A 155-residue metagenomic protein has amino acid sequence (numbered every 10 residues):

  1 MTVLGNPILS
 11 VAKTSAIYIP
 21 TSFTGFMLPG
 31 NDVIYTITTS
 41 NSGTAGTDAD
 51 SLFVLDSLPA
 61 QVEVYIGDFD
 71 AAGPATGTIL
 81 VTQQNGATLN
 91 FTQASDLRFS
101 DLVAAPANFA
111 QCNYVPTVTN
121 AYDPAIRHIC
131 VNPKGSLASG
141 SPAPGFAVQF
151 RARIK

Functional and structural regions predicted by a protein language model:
M1-K155: Exported/extracytosolic protein signature
